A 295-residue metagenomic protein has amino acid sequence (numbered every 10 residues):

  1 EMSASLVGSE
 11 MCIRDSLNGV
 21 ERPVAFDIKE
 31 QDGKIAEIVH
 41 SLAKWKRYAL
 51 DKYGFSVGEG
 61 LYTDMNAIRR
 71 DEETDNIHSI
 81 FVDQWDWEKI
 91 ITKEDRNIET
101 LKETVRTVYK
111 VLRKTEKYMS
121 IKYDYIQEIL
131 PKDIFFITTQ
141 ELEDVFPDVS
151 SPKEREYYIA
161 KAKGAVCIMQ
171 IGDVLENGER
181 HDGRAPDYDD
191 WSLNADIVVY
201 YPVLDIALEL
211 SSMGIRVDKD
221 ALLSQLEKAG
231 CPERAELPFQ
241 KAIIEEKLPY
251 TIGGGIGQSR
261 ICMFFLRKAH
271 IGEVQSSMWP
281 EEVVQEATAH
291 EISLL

Functional and structural regions predicted by a protein language model:
E1-G8, C12-I13: Single conserved hydrophobic/aromatic residue that forms the stacking wall/gate of nucleotide- or nucleobase-binding
E10-I28, I134-F135, T139-L142: Charged, often glycine-rich, active-site loop that binds/positions anionic groups
I28-D32, P202-D205: Short acidic-glycine loop/turn motifs at beta-strand connectors
Q31-A36, K52-S56, T92-E94, I98: Hydrophobic N-terminal alpha-helices or hydrophobic patches in metabolic proteins across all domains of life
G33-D51, D144-F146: Extended, Lys/Arg-enriched charged tracts that mediate electrostatic binding to polyanionic substrates
A43-Q84, W191-L193: Conserved alpha/beta core surface patches that mediate binding of polyanionic ligands
T63-S150: Extended, charged alpha-beta segments that form solvent-exposed binding/catalytic grooves in nucleic-acid-handling
T138-L295: A translation/RNA-centric and nucleic-acid-associated enzymatic feature enriched in Class II aminoacyl-tRNA synthetases
